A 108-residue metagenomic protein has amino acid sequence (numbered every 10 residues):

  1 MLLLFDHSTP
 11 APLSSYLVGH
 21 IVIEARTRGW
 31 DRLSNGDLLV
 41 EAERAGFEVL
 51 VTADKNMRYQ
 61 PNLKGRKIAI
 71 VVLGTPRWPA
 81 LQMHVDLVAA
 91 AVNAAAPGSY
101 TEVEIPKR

Functional and structural regions predicted by a protein language model:
M1-E48: N-terminal first-folded block
D6, T52-A53, G74: Active-site-adjacent beta-strand anchor residues
L13-G19, M57-G65: Short loop/helix-cap segments at secondary-structure boundaries that form the rim of catalytic
W30, R58, P76-A80: Glycine-/small-residue-rich active-site loops that bind phosphorylated ligands and cofactors
N35, L63-K64, L81: Generic structural signal for well-ordered secondary structure
A42-N62: Acidic, metal-binding active-site segment of PIN/NYN-like and related structure-specific nucleases
I68-R108: C-terminal structural segments of small proteins and small subunits
